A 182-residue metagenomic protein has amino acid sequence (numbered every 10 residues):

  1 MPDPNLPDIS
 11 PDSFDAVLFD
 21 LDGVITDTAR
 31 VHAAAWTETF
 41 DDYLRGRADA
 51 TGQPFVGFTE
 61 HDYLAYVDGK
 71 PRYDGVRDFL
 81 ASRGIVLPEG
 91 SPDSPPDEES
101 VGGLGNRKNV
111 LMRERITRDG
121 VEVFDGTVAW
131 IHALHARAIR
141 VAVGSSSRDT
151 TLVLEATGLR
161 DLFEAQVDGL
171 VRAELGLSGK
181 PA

Functional and structural regions predicted by a protein language model:
M1-D8: A short, compositionally biased domain-edge/stem linker segment
S10-L21, I25-D125: N-terminal helical cap/lid subdomain that shapes the substrate entry/recognition surface in HAD-like hydrolases
F14, I131, L162-E164: Core-facing hydrophobic residues within beta-strands of well-ordered domains
V31, P71, A129, R148-L152: Short alpha-helical
W36, V76, T127, T150-L154 (+1 more regions): Hydrophobic packing residues within well-ordered alpha-helices of enzyme cores
G126-R137: Catalytic-core regions built around general acid/base machinery
I139-A142, R148-A182: Substrate-recognition "cap/lid" segment bordering the active-site pocket of phosphatases
